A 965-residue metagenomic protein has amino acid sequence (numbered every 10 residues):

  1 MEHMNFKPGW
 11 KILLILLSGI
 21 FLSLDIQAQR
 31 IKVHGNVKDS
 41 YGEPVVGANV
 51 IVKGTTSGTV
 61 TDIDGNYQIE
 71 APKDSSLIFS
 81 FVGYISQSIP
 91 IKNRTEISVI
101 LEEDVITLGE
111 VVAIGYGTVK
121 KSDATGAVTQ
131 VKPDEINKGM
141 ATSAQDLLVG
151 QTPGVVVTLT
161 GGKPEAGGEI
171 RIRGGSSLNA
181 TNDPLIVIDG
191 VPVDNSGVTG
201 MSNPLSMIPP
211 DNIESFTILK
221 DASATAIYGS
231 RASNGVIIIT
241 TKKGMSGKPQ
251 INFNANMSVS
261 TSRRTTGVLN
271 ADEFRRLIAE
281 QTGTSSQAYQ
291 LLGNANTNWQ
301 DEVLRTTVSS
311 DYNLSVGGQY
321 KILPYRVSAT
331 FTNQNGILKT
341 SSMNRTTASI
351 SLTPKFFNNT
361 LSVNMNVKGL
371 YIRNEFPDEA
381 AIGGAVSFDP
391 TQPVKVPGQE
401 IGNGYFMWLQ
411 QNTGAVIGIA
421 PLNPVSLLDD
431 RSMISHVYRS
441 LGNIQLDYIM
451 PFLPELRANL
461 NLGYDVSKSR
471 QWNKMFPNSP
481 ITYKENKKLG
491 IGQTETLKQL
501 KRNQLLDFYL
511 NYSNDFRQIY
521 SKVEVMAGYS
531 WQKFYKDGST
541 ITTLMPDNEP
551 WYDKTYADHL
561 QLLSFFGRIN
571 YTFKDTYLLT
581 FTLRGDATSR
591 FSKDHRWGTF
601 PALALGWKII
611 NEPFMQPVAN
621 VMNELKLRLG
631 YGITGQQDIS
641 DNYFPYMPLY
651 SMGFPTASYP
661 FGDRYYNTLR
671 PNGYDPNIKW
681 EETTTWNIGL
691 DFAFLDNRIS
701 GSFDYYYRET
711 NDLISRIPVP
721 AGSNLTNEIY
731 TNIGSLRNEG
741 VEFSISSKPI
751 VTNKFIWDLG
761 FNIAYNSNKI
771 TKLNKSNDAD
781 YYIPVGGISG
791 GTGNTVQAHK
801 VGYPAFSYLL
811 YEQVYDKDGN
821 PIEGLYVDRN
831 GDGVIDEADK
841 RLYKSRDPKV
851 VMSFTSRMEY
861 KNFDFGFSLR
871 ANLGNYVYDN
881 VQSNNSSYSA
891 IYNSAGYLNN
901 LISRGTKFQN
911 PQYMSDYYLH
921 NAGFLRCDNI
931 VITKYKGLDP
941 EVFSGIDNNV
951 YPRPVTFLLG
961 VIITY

Functional and structural regions predicted by a protein language model:
M1-F356, L361-L370, D378, T413-V416 (+4 more regions): Short, small/polar-rich motifs associated with maturation and membrane association, primarily at protein termini
V50, F79, I186, Y571 (+3 more regions): Short aromatic-centered micro-motifs
I136, D183, T307-S310, R345-T346 (+8 more regions): Extracellular/periplasmic, surface-exposed regions of secreted and cell-surface proteins
Q145-V149, E728-R737, N777-Y808, L842-R857 (+2 more regions): C-terminal extracellular loops and terminal segments of Gram-negative outer membrane beta-barrel proteins
N252-N294, T731, K748-R846: Conserved small-residue
G267-N270, M475-P477, T542, S776 (+2 more regions): Short Gly/aromatic-enriched secondary-structure transition segments
A288, V425, K817-N820, R870-K934: Extracytoplasmic gating/loop element in the C-terminal half of outer-membrane beta-barrel translocons and assembly
R846-V877: Glycine-rich, aromatic-lined ligand/substrate-binding cores of catalytic and carbohydrate-binding domains
